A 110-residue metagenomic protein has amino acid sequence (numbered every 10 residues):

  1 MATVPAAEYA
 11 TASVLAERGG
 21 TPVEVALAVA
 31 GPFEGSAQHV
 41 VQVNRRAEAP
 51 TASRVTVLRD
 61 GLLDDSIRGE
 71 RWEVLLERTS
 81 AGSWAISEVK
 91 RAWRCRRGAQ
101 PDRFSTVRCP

Functional and structural regions predicted by a protein language model:
M1, Q38, R68-E70, T79 (+1 more regions): Aromatic-enriched hydrophobic runs in primary sequence
M1-E17: N-terminal low-complexity, Pro/Thr/Ser-rich intrinsically disordered segments that act as propeptides or flexible
P5, T11, A37-H39, T51-S53 (+1 more regions): Generic structural motif recognizing short loop/turn segments at the entrances and edges of beta-strands
Y9, V14, H39-V43, A92-C95: Generic preference for hydrophobic/aromatic residues in regular secondary structure cores
A16-L75: Mature extracytoplasmic domains of secretory-pathway proteins
V74-R103: Short beta-strand edge/turn micro-motifs at domain boundaries
